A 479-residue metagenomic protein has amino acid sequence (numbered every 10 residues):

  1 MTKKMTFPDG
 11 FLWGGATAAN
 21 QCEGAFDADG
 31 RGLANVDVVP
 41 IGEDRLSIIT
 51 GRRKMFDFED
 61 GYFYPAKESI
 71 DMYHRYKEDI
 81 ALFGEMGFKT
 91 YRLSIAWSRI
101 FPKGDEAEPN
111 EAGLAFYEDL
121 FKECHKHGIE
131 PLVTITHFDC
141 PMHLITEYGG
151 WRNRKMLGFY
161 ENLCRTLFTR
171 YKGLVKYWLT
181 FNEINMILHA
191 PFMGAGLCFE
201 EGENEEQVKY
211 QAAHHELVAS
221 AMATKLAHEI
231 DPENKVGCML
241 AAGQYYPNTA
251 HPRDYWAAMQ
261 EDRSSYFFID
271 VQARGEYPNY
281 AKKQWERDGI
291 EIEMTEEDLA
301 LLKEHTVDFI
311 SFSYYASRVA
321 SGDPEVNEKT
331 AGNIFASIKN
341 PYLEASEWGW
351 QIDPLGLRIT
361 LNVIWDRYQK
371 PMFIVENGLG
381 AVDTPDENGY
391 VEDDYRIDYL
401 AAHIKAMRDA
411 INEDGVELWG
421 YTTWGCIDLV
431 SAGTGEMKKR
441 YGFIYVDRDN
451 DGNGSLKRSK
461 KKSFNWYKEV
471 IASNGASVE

Functional and structural regions predicted by a protein language model:
T2-D60, G84-E85, K103-D105, L114-E479: Active-site region of glycoside hydrolase catalytic domains
G61-R75, R152-K155: Active-site mouth loops of central-metabolism enzymes
A66, Y73, G104-A107, E347: Short, flexible active-site loop motifs that bind/organize anionic cofactors or intermediates
D71, R75-A96, E304-I310: Catalytic domains of carbohydrate-active enzymes, especially glycoside hydrolases
I95-P109: Glycine-rich, proline-tolerant flexible connector loops at the mouths of alpha/beta enzymes
